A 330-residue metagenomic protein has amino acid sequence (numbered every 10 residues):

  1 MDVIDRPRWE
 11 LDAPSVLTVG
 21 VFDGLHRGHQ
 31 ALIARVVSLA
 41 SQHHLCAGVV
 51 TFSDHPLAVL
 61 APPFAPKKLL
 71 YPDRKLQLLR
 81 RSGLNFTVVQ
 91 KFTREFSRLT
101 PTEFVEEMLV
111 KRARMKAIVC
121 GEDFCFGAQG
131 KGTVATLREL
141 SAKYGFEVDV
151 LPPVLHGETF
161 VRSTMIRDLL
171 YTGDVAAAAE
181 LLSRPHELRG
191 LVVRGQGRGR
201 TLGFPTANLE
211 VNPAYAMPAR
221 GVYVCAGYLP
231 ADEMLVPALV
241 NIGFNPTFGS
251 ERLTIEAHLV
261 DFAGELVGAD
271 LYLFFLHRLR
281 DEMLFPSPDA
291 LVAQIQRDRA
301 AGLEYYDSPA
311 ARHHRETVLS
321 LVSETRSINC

Functional and structural regions predicted by a protein language model:
M1-R8, K67, V88: Short acidic-hydrophobic, aromatic-tinged amphipathic segments that line or gate anion-handling sites
R8-Y71: N-terminal catalytic cores of NTP/NDP-binding nucleotidyl/phosphoryl-transfer enzymes
H26, L79, I118, A178 (+2 more regions): Residue-level signal for inorganic ion chemistry
K67-K75, R98-V105: Glycine-rich, highly charged phosphate/nucleotide-binding loops
Y71-V88: A glycine-rich helix N-cap at a beta->alpha junction
E95-P205, P286-A290, Q296, Y305 (+3 more regions): Classical nucleotidyltransferase
G195-C330: Phosphate/ribose-recognition catalytic cores of enzymes acting on nucleotide-derived substrates
